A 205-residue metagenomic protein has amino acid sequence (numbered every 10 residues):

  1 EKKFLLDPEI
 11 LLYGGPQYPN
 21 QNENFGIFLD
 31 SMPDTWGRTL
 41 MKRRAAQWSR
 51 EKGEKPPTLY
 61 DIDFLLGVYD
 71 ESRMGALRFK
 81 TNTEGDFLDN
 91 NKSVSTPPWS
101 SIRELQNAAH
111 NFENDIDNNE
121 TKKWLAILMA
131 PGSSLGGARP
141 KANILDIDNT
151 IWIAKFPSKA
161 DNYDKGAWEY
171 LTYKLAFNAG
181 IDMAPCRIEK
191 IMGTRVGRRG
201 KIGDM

Functional and structural regions predicted by a protein language model:
E1-M205: Phosphate/dinucleotide-binding and metal-coordinating scaffold of catalytic cores in nucleotide-dependent enzymes
